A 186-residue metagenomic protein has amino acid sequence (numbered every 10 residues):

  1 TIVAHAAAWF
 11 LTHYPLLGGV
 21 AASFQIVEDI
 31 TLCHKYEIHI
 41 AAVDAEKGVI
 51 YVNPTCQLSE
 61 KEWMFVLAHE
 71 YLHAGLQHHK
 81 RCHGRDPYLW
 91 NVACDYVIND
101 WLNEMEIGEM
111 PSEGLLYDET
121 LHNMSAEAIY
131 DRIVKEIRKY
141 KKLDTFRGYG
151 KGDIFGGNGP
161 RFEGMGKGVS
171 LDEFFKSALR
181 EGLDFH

Functional and structural regions predicted by a protein language model:
T1-F65, Y71-H186: Short, functionally important secondary-structure microenvironments
